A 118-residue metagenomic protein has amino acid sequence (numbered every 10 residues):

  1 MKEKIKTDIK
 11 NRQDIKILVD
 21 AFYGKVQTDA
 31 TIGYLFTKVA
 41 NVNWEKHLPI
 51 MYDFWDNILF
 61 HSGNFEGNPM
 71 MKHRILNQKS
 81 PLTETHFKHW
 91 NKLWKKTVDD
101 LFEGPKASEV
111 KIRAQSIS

Functional and structural regions predicted by a protein language model:
M1-S118: Core of compact, soluble alpha-helical bundle domains
